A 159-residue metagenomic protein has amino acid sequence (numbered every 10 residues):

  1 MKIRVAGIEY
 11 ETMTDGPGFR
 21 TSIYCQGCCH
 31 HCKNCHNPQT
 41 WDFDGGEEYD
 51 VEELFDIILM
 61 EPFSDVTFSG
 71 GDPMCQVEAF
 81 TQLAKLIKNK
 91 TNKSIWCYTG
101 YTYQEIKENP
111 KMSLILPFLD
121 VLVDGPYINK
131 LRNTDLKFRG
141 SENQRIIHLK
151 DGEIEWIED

Functional and structural regions predicted by a protein language model:
I3-A6, F19, N37-I115: Conserved Radical SAM active-site core
R4-H31: N-terminal pre-triad scaffold of radical SAM enzymes
M13, I58, S113, L136-F138: Short secondary-structure boundary/capping segments
T14, Q104, L131, E155: Flexible, glycine-rich phosphate/dinucleotide-binding loops and adjacent beta-alpha linkers at cofactor/substrate
P62-S69, S94, V123-N129, E153-E158: Conserved C-terminal portion of the radical SAM core fold that forms the substrate/S-adenosylmethionine-binding
Q76-K85, T91, R132-D159: P-loop/Walker A phosphate-binding loop and immediately adjacent motor/lid segment at beta-alpha junctions
D120: Receiver (REC) domain switch/active-site residues of two-component response regulators
